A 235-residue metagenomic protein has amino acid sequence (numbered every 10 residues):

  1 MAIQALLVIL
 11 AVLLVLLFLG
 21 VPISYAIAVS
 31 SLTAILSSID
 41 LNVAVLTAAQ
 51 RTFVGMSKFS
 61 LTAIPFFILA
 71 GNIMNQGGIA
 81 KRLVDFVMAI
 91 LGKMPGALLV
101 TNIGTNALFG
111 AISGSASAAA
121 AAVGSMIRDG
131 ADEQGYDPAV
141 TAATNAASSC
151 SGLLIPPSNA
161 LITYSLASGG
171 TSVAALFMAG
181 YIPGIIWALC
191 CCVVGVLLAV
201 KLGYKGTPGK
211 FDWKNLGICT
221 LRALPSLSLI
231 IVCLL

Functional and structural regions predicted by a protein language model:
M1-L235: Alpha-helical transmembrane segments of multi-pass membrane transport proteins
